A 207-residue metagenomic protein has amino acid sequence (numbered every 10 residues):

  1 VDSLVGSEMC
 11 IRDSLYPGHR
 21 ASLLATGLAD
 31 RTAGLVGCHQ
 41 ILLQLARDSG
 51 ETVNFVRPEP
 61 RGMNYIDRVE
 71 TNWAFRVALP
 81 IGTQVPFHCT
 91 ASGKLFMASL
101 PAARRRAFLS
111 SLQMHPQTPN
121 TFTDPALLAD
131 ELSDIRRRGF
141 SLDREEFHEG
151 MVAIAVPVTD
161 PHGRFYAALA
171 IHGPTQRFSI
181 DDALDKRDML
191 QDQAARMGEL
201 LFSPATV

Functional and structural regions predicted by a protein language model:
V1-G6, I11: Single conserved hydrophobic/aromatic residue that forms the stacking wall/gate of nucleotide- or nucleobase-binding
R12-D30: Basic, amphipathic "hinge/linker" alpha-helix immediately C-terminal to the N-terminal HTH DNA-binding motif
T26-A74, S99-A103, S111, L128-E131: All-alpha effector-binding/dimerization core of bacterial HTH-type transcriptional repressors
A74-E149: Short, solvent-exposed recognition segments
F108, L112-Q113, A194-V207: Cysteine/selenocysteine-centered motifs that mediate thiol-based redox chemistry or coordinate metal-sulfur cofactors
T121-A194: Extended hydrophobic
